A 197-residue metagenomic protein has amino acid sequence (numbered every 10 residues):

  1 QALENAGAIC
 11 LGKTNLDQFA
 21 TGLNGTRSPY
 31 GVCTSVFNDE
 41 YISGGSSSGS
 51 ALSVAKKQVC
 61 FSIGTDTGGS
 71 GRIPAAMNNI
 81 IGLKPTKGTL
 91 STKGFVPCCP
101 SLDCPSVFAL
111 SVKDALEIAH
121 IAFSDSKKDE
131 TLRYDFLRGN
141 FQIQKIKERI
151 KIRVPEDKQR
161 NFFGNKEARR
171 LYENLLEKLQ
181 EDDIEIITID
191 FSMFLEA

Functional and structural regions predicted by a protein language model:
Q1, G44-G45, R170-L171: Residue-level recognition of alpha-helix initiation/capping sites
Q1-L3, L179: Conserved hydrophobic/aromatic pocket- or pore-lining residues that grip, position, or stack substrates in active sites
E4-A119: Short glycine/serine-rich loop segments
L11, R153, E185-S192: General small-molecule cofactor/ligand-binding pocket signal
G12-N15, T65, L132-D135, I189-D190: Beta-strand segments within the central parallel beta-sheet cores of soluble alpha/beta enzyme folds
K84-E173: A short helix-breaking turn/cap at a secondary-structure junction
G164-D190: Acyltransferase
M193-A197: Short, intrinsically disordered, charge-balanced linker/junction segments flanking boundaries in proteins
